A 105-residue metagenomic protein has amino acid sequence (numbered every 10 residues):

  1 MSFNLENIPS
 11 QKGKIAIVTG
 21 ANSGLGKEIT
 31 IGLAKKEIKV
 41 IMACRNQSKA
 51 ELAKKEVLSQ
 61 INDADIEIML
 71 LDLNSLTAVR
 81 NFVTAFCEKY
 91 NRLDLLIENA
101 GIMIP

Functional and structural regions predicted by a protein language model:
M1-P105: Rossmann-fold NAD(P)H-dependent dehydrogenase/reductase core
